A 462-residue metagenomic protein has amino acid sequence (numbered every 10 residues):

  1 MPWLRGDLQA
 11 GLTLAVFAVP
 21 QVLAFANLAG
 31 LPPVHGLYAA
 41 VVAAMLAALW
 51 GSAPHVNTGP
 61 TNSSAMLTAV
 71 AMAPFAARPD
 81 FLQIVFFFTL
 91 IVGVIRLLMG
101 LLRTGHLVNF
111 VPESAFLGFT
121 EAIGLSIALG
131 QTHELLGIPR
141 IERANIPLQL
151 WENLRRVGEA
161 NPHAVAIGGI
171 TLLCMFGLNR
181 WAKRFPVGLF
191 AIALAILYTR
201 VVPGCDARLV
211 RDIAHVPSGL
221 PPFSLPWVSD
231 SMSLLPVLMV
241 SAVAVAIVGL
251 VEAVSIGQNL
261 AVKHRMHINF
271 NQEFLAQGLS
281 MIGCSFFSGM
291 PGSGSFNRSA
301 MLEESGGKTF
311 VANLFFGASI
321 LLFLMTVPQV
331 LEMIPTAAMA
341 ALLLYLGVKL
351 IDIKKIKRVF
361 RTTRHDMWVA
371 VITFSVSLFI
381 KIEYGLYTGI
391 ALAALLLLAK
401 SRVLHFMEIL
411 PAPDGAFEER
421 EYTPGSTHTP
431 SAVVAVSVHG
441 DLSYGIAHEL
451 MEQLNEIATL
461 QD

Functional and structural regions predicted by a protein language model:
M1-P411: Transmembrane helical cores of multi-pass ion-transport proteins
S375, I382, L398-D462: Non-transmembrane accessory domains of multi-pass membrane transporters/channels
